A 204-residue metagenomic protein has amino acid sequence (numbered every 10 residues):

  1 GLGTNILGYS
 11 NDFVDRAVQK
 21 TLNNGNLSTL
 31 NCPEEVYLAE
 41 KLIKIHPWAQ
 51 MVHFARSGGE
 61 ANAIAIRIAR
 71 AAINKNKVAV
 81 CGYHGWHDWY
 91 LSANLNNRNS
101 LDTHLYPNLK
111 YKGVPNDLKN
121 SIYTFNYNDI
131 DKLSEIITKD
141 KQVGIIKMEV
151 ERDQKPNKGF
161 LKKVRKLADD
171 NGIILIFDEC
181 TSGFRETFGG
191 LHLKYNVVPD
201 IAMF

Functional and structural regions predicted by a protein language model:
L2-G3, N26, W48, W86-H87 (+7 more regions): Glycine-rich, flexible loop/turn motifs
L2-P33, Y37-R56: Glycine-rich phosphate-binding segment of PLP-dependent enzymes
G3-N5, S10, E60, N76 (+3 more regions): Gly/Ser/Thr-rich beta-alpha loop segments that engage phosphate groups in nucleotides
T21, G25, I45, I68 (+4 more regions): Change "in soluble alpha/beta enzymes" to "in soluble alpha/beta proteins
Y37-G144: PLP-dependent aspartate aminotransferase-fold enzymes
N97, K112-P115, Y123-F204: Conserved PLP-enzyme active-site core in the AAT-like
